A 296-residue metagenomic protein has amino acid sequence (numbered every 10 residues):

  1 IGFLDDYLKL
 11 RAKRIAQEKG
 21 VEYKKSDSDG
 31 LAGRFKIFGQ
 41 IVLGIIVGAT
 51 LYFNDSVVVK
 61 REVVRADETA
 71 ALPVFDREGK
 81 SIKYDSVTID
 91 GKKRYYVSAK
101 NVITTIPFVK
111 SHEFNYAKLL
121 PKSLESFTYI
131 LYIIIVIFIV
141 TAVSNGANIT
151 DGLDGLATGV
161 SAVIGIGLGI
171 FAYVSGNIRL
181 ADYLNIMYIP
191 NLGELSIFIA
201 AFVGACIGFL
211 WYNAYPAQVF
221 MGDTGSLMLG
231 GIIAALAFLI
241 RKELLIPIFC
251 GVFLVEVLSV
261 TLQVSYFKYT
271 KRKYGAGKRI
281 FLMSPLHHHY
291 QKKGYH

Functional and structural regions predicted by a protein language model:
I1-F3, Y7, A12-I15, R34-T104 (+1 more regions): Alpha-helical transmembrane segments
Q17, I45, E113-N115: A broad, structure-centric signal for solvent-exposed, well-ordered loop/edge residues that line or flank functional
Q17-F35: Juxtamembrane helix-capping/reentrant segments at transmembrane boundaries
S28-L31, S111-T128, I186-S196: Short aromatic-rich membrane-water interface segments that cap or initiate transmembrane helices in multi-pass membrane
A99-A117: N-terminal TM1-TM2 helical hairpin plus the immediately adjacent luminal interfacial "cap"
K110, F114, P121-K122, Y266 (+2 more regions): Generic secondary-structure transition motif, activating predominantly at the C-termini of alpha-helices
